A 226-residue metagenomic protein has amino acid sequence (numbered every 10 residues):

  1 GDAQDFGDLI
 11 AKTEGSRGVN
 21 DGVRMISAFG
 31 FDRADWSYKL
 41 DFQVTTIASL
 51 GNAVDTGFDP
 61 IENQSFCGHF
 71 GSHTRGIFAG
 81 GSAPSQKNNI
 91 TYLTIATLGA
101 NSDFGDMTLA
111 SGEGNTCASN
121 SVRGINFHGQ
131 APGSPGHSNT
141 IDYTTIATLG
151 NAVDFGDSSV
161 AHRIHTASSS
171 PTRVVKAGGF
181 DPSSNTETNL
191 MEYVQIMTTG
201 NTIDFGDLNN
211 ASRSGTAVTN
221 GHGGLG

Functional and structural regions predicted by a protein language model:
G1-G226: Polar, enzyme-active/binding microenvironments
